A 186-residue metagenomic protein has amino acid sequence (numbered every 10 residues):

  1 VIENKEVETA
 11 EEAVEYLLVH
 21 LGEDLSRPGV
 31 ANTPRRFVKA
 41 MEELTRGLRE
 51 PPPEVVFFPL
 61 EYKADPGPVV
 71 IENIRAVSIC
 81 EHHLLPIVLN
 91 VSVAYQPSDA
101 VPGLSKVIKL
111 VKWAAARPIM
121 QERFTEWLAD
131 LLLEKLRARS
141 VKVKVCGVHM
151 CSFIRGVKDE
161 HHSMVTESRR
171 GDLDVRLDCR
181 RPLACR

Functional and structural regions predicted by a protein language model:
V1-R186: A domain-level signal for the structural core that forms small-molecule/cofactor-binding pockets and catalytic centers
